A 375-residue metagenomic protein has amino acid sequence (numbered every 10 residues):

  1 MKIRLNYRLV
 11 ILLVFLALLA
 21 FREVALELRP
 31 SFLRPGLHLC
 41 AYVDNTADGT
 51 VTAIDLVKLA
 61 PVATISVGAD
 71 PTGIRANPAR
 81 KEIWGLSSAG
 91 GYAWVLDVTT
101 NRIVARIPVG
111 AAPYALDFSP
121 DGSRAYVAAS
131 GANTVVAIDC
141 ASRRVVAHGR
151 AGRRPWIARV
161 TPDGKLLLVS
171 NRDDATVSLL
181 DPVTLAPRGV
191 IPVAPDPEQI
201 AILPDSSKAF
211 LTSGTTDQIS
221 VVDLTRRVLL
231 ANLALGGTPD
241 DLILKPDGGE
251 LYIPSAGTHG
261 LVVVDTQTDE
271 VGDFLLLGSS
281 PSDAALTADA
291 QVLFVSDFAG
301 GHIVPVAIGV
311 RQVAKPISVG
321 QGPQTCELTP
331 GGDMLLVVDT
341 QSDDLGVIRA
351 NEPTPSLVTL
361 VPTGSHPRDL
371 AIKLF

Functional and structural regions predicted by a protein language model:
K2-F375: Predominantly soluble domains enriched in secretory-pathway, periplasmic, or organellar proteins
